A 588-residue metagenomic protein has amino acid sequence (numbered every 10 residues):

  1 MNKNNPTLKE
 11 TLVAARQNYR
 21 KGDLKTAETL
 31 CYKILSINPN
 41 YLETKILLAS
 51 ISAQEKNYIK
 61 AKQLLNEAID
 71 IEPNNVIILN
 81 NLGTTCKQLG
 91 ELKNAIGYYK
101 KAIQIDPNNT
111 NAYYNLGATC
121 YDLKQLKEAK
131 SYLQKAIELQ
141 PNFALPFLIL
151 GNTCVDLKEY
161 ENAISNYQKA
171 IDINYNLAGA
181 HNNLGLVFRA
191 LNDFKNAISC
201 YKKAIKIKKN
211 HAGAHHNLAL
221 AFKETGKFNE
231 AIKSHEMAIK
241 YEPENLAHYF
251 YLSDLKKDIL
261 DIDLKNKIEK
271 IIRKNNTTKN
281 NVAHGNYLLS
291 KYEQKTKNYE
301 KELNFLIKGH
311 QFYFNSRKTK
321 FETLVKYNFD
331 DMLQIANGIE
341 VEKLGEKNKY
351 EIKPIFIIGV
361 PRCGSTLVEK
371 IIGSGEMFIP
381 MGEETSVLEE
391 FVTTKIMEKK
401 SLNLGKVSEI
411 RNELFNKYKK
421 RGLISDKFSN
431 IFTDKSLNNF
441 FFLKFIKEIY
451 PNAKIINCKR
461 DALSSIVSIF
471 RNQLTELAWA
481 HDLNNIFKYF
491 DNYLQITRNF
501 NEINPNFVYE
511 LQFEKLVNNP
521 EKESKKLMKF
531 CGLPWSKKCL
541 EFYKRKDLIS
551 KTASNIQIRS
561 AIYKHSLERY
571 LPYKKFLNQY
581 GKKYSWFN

Functional and structural regions predicted by a protein language model:
R16, E43-Q54, I77-Q88, N111-D122 (+5 more regions): Conserved alpha-helical positions within TPR/SEL1-like repeat arrays
L252-S253, K265-N276, N286-P354, G405-L423 (+3 more regions): PAPS-dependent sulfotransferases, especially Golgi type II membrane carbohydrate sulfotransferases
N348-E448: Phosphate-binding active sites in nucleotide-utilizing proteins
I446-I469: Conserved phosphate-donor/acceptor-positioning beta-strand/loop module used by diverse small-molecule
